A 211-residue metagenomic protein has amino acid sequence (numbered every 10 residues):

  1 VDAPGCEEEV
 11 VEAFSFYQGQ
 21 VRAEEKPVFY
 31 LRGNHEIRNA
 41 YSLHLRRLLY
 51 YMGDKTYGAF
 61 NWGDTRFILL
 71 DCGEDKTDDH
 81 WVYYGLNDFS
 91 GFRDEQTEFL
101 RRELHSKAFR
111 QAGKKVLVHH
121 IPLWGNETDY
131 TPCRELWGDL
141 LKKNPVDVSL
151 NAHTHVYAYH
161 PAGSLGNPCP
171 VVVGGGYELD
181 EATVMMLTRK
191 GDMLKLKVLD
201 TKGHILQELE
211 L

Functional and structural regions predicted by a protein language model:
V1, K107-N126: Short acidic, glycine-rich surface-loop motifs adjacent to enzyme active sites
G5-H105, L136-V148, T154-Y177, E181-K190: Extended active-site neighborhood of metal-dependent phosphoesterases/phosphodiesterases
N126-E127, A182: Active-site rim elements
E127-C133: Active-site His/acidic residue clusters
L187-L211: A short C-terminal boundary segment appended to hydrolase-like catalytic domains
